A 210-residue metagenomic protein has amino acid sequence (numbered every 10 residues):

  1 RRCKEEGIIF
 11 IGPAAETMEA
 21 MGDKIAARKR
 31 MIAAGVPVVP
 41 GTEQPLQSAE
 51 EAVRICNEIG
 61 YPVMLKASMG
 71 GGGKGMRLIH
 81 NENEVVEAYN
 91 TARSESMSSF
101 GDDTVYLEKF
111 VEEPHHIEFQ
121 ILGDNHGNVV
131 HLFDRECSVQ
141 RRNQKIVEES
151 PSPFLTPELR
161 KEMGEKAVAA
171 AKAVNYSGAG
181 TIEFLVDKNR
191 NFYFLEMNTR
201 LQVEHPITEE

Functional and structural regions predicted by a protein language model:
R1-I182, V186-E209: N-terminal beta-alpha lobe that positions the nucleotide/phosphoryl donor in ATP/NTP-coupled carboxylate activation
